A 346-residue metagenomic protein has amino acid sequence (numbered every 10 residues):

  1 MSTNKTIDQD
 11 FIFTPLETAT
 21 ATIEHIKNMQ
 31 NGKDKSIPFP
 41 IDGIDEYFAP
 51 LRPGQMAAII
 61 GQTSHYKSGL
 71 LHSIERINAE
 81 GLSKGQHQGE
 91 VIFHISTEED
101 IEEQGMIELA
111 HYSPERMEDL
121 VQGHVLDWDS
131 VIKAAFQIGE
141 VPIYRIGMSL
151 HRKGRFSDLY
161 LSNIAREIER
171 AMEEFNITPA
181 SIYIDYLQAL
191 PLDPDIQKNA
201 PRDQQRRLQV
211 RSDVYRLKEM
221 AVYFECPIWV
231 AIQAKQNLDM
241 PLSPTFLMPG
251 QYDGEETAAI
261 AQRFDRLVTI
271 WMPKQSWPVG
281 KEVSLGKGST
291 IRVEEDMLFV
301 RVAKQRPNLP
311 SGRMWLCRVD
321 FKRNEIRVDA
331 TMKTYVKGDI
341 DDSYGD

Functional and structural regions predicted by a protein language model:
S2-I23, H87, K133-I138, D158-P179 (+2 more regions): C-terminal regions of RecA-like/P-loop NTPase motor modules
N4-E115, F136: The Walker A/P-loop phosphate-binding site
E24, P38, E46-Y47, G81-T178 (+1 more regions): Cytosolic-facing regulatory segments adjacent to core modules
A58, A180-D185, W229, V268: Structural motif
H94, Y183-I184, C226-Q233: Structural recognition of the conserved hydrophobic beta-strand(s) that form the central parallel beta-sheet of P-loop
S96-E99, V230-Q236, P273, R306: A short beta-strand-to-loop transition that corresponds to the Sensor-1 phosphate-sensing loop of AAA+ P-loop ATPases
I101-M106, Q188-I196, N237-P241: Short acidic/His/Gly/Ser-rich catalytic and metal-binding motifs that mark active-site loops of diverse hydrolases
Y144-M220: Phosphate-binding/switch loop-helix module in NTP-utilizing enzymes
